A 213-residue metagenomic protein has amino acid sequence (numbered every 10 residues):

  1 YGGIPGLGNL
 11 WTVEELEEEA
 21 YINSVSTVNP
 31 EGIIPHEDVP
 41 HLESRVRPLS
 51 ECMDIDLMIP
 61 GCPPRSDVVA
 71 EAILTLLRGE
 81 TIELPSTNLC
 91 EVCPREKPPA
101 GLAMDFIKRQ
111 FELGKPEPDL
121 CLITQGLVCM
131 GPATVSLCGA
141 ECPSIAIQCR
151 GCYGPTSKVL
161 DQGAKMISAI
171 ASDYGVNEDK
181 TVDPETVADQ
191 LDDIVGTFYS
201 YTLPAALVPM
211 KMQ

Functional and structural regions predicted by a protein language model:
G3-I59, P63-Q213: Iron-sulfur (Fe-S) cluster-binding modules
